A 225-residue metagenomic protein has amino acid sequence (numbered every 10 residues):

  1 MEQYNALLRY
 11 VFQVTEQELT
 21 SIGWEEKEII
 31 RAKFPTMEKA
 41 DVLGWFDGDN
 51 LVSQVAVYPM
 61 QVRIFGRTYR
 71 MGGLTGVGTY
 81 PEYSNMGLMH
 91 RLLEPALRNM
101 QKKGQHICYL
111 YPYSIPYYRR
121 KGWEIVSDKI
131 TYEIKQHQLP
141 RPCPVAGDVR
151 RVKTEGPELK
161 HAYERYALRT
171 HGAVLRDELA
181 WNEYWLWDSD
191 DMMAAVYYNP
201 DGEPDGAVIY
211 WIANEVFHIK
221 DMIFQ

Functional and structural regions predicted by a protein language model:
M1, V42, Q54, R70 (+1 more regions): Alpha-helical/coil-rich non-catalytic "connector" segments in signaling and regulatory proteins
Y4-Y10: Low-complexity, highly charged intrinsically disordered N-terminal segments that act as targeting/localization
L8, E16-V62, H171-A194: Active-site rim helix/loop that mediates acceptor-substrate recognition in acyltransferases
V42-G44, N50-M60, G73, G78 (+3 more regions): Conserved beta-strand in the GNAT
Y83-P95: Conserved acetyl-CoA pyrophosphate-binding loop and the N-cap/start of the following alpha-helix in GNAT-like
K102-H106, P112-I130: Conserved active-site alpha-helix within GNAT-family acetyltransferase domains
K129-Q225: Amide-forming acyltransferase catalytic core, primarily the GNAT-like/NAT-type and related acyltransferase folds
